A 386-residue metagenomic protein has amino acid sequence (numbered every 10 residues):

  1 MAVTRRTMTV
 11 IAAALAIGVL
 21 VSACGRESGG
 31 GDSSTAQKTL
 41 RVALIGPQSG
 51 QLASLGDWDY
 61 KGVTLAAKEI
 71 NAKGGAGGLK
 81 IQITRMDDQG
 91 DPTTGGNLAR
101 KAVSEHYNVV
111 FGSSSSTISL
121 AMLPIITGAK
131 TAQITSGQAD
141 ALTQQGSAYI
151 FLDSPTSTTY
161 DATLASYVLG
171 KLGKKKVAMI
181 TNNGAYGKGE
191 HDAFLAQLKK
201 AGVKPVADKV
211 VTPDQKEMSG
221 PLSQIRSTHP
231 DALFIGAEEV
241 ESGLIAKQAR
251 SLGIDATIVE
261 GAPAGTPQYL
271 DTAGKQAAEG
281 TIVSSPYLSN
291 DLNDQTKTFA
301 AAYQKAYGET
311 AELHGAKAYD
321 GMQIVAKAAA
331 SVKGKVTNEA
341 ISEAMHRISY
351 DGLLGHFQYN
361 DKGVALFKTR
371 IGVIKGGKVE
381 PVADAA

Functional and structural regions predicted by a protein language model:
M1-R41, A72, A386: Short, low-complexity disordered leader/linker segments with a strong preference for bacterial N-terminal type II
G25-E27, T39, L55-D59, K73-Q144 (+2 more regions): Beta-alpha junction/loop-to-helix N-cap segments that form part of ligand/metal-binding clefts
D32-T64, M86-T93, S114-T117, I180-K188 (+4 more regions): Extracytoplasmic "Venus flytrap"
Q48, I150-V210, A232, V325: An alpha-beta-alpha
G95, D153-K176, K188, K216-S219 (+5 more regions): Hydrophobic alpha-helical segments within soluble ligand-binding/sensing domains
P124-K130, A193-S284: Extracellular/periplasmic bilobed ligand-binding domains
A246-Y319, V373, V379-P381: Extracellular/periplasmic periplasmic-binding protein-like sensory domains
E309-G315, A326-V379: Segments of small-molecule ligand-sensing domains
